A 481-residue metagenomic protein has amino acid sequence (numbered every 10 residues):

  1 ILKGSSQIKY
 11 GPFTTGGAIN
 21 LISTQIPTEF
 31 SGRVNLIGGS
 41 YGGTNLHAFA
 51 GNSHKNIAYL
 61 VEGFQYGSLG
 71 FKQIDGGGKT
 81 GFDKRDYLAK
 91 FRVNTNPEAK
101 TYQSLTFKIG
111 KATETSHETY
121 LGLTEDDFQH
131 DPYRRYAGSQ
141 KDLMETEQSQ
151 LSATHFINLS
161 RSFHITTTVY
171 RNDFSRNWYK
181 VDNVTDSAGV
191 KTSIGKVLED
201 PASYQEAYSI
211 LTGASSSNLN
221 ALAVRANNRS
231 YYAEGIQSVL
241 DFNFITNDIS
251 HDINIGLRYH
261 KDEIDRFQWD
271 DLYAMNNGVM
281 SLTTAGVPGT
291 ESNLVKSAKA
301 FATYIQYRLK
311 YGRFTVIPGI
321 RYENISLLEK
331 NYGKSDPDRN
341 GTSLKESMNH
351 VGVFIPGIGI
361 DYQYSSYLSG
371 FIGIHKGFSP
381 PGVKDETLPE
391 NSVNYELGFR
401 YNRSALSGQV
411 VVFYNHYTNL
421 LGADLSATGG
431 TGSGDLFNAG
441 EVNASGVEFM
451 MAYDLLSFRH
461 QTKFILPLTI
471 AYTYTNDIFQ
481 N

Functional and structural regions predicted by a protein language model:
S6-I8, G17-S53, G63, G77 (+1 more regions): Short strand-turn segments of transmembrane beta-barrel domains in outer membranes, especially the first one or two
Y10, I26-S31, K55-N56, N96-S104 (+6 more regions): Short loop/turn motifs that connect adjacent beta-strands in outer-membrane beta-barrel proteins
G38-G67, G76-T119, T146-E147, A153-S160: Transmembrane beta-barrel wall of Gram-negative outer-membrane proteins
I74, K100-Q150, F174-V181, R229: Flexible loop and strand-edge segments within Gram-negative outer membrane beta-barrel domains
T113-D131, S326-L327, N331, M348-G357 (+3 more regions): Surface-exposed extracellular loop regions of Gram-negative outer-membrane beta-barrel proteins, predominantly
T124-Y136, D186-A214, R266-E291, P337-T342 (+1 more regions): Surface-exposed loop/turn segments flanking beta-strands in extracellular/periplasmic regions
N247, Y414, D435-N481: Gram-negative outer-membrane beta-barrel transporters
S250-S365, D385: Signature of Gram-negative outer-membrane beta-barrel scaffolds
